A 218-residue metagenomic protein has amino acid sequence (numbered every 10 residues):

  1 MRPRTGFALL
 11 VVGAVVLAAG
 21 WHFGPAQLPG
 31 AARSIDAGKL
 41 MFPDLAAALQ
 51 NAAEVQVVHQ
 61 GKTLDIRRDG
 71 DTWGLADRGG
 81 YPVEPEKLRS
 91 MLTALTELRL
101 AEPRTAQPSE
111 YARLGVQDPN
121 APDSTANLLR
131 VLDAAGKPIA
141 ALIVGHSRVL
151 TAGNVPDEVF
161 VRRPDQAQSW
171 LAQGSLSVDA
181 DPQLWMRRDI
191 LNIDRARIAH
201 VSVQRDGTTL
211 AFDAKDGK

Functional and structural regions predicted by a protein language model:
M1-K218: Soluble, acidic/polar mature domains that operate outside membranes
